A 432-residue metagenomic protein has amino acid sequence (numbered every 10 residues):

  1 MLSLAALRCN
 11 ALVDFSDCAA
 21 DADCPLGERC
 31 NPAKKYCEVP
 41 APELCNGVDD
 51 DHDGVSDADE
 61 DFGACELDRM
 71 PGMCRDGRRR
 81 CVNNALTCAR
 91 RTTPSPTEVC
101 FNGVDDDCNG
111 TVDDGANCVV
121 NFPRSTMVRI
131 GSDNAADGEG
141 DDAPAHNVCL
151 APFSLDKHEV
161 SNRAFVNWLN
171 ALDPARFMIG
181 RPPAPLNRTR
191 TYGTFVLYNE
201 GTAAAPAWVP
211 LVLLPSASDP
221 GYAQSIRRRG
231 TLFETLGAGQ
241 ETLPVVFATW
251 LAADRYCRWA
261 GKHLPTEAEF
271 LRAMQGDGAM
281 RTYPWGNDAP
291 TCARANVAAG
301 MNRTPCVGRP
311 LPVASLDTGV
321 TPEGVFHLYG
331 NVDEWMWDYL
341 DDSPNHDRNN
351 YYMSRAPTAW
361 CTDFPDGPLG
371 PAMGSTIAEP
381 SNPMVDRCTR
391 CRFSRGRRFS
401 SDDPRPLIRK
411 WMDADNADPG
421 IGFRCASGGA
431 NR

Functional and structural regions predicted by a protein language model:
M1-L7: Sec-dependent bacterial lipoprotein signal peptides
L7, A11-F122: Membrane-associated feature with strongest affinity for ZDHHC
E38-P42, E66-L67, T87-E98, G239-P244 (+3 more regions): Short, well-ordered junction/capping motifs at the entry into regular secondary structure
R75, R124, P144, C149-A151 (+12 more regions): Residues that flank catalytic or metal-binding motifs in active/ligand-binding sites
S125-V128, F165: Hydrophobic alpha-helical membrane-anchor/signal-helix detector
S132-D137, P152-R294, D341-D342, S427-N431: Active-site microenvironments of metalloenzymes and redox enzymes
G140-H146, M178, Y329-R432: Surface-exposed recognition segments
P290-E323, C388-G420: Active-site Gly/Thr loop motif
